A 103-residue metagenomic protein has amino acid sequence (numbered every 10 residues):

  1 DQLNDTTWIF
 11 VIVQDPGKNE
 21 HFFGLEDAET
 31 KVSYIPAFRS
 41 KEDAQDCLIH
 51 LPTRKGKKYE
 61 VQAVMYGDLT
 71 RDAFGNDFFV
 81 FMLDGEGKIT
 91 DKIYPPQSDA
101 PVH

Functional and structural regions predicted by a protein language model:
D1-H103: Conserved NAD+-utilizing ADP-ribose enzyme module
